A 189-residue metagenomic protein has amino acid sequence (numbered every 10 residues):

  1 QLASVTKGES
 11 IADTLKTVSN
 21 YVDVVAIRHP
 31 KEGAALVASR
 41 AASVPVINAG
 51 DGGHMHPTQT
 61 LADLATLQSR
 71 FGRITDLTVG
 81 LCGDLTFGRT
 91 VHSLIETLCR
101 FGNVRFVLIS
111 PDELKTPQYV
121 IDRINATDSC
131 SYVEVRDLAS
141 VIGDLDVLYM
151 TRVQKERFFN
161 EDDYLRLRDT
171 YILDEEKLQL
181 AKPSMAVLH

Functional and structural regions predicted by a protein language model:
Q1, S69-T151: Glycine-rich phosphate/diphosphate-binding loop of Rossmann-like nucleotide-binding domains
Q1-Q68: Phosphate/diphosphate ligand-binding glycine-rich loop within oxidoreductases
E9-D13, G33, M55-A62, R89 (+4 more regions): Conserved active-site and cofactor/substrate-binding residues in soluble primary-metabolism enzymes
A26, I47, V107-I109, V187-L188: Structural detector of well-ordered beta-strand residues that form the stable sheet scaffold of enzyme domains
K31-E32, G52, F87, R152-R157: Short glycine-rich anion-binding loops that position phosphate/pyrophosphate groups of nucleotides and phosphorylated
V44, G102-V104, L180-A186: A short helix->loop->beta-strand "cap" motif at the edges of active sites that frequently abuts
I124-L188: Rossmann-like adenosine-cofactor binding region
